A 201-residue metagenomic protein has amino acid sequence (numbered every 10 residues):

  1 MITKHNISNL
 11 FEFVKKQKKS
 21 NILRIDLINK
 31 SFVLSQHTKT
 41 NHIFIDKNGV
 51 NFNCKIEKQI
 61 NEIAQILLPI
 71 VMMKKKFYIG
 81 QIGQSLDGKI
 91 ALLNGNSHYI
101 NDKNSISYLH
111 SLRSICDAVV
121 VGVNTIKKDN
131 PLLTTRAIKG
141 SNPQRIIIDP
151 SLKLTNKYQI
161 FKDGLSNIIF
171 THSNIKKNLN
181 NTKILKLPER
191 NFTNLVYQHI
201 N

Functional and structural regions predicted by a protein language model:
I2-L86, I90-N201: Active-site ligand-binding patch in enzyme domains
